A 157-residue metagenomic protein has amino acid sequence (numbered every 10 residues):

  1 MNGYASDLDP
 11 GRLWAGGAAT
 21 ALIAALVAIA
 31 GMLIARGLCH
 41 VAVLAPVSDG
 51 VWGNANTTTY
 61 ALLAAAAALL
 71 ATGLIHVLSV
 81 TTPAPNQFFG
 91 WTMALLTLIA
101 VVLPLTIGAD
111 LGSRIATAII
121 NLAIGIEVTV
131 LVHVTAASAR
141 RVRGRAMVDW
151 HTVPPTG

Functional and structural regions predicted by a protein language model:
M1-A30: Cytosolic juxtamembrane helix and N-cap/initiation of the first transmembrane helix
W14-L22, A61-A65, F89-T92, I115-I119: Hydrophobic alpha-helical transmembrane segments
A24, A123-H151, G157: Membrane-water interface at the C-terminal end of transmembrane alpha helices
A24-G37, A68-H76, V101, L105 (+1 more regions): Transmembrane alpha-helical segments of multi-pass membrane transport proteins and ion-pumping complexes
G31-L63, V101-I119: Membrane interfacial helix motifs at helix-loop boundaries and amphipathic/re-entrant anchors
A35-V43, S79-T82, N86, A109-L111 (+1 more regions): Membrane-interfacial segments
A68-L95: Loop-to-transmembrane helix junctions at the membrane interface
G90-P104, T117-V128: Hydrophobic alpha-helical segments of small multi-pass membrane proteins
